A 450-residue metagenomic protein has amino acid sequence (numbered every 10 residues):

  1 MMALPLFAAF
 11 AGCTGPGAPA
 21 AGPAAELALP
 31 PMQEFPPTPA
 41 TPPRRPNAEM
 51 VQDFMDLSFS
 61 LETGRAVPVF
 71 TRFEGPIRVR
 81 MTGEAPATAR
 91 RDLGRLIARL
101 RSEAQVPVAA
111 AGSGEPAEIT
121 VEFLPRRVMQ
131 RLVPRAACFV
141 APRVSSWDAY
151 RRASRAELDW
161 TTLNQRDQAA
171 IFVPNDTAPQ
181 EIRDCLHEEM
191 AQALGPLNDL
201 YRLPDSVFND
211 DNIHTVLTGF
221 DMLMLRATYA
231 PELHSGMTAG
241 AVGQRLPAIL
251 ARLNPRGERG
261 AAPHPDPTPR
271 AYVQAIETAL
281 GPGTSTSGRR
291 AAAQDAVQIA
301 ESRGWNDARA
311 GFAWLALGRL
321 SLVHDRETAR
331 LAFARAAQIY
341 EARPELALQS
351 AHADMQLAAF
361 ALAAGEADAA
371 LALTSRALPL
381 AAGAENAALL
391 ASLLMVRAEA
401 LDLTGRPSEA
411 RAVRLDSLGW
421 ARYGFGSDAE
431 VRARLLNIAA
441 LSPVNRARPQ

Functional and structural regions predicted by a protein language model:
T14-R78: Disordered inhibitory propeptide/activation segment of secreted metzincin zinc metalloprotease zymogens, centered on
G17-A18, T63-G64, S145-E181, D199-A308 (+5 more regions): Metalloprotease/metallohydrolase-associated module, dominated by Zn2+-dependent proteases
R90-H187, Q192-A193, L197-L203, G311 (+1 more regions): Metzincin-family zinc-dependent endopeptidase catalytic domain
G281-V297, V323-R335, E366-R376, V413: Helix-turn-helix repeat elements of alpha-solenoid scaffolds
W305, P344-E345, E385, F425: Structural signature of alpha-solenoid helical repeat scaffolds
A308, L348-Q349, A388: Residue signature of alpha-solenoid helical repeat architecture, marking inter-repeat boundaries and helix-start
A337, S375-P379, P407-F425: TPR/TPR-like (Sel1-like) alpha-helical repeat modules
